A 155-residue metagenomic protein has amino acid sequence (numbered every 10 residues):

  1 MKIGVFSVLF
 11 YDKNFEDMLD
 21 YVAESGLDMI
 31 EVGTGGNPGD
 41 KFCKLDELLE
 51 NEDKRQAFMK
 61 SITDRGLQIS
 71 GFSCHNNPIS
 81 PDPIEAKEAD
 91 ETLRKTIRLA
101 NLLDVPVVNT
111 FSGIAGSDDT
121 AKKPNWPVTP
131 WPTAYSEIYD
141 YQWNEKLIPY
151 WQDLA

Functional and structural regions predicted by a protein language model:
M1-I3, L67, D90: Transmembrane beta-strand segments of Gram-negative outer membrane beta-barrel proteins
I3-S7, D28-V32, I69-C74, V108-T110: Hydrophobic faces of well-ordered beta-strands that scaffold small-molecule active sites in alpha/beta enzyme cores
S7-K13: Short polar catalytic/cofactor-binding loops
F10, L49-E50, E88, K146: Residues that cap or flank secondary-structure elements
E16-P38, L103-V107: Catalytic domains of carbohydrate-active enzymes, especially glycoside hydrolases
D17, Q56, S61-D64, G71 (+1 more regions): Active-site acidic/histidine proton-transfer and metal-coordination neighborhood in alpha/beta enzyme cores
G33-M59, S112-D119: Glycine-rich, proline-tolerant flexible connector loops at the mouths of alpha/beta enzymes
P38-L45, S73-P81: Glycine-/proline-rich flexible loop or hinge segments
